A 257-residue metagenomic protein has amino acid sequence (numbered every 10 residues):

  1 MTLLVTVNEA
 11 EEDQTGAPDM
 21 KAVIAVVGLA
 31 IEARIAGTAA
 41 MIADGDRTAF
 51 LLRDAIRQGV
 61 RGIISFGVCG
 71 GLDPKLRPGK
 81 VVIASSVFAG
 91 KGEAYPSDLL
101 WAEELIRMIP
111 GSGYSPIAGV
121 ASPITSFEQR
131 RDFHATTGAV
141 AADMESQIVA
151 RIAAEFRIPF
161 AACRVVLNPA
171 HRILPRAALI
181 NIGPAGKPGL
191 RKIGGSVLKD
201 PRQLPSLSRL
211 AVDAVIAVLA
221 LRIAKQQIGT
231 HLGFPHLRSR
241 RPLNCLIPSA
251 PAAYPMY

Functional and structural regions predicted by a protein language model:
L3, E9, D19-Y257: Glycine-rich phosphate- or other oxyanion-binding loops that anchor nucleotides, phosphorylated ligands
